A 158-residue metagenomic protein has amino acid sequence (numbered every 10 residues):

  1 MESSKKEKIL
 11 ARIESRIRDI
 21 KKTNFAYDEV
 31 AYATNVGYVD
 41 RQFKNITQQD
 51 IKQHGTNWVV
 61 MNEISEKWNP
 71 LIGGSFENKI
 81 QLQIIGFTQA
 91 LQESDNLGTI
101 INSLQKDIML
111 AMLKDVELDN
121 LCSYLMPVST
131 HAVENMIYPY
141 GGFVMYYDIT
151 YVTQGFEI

Functional and structural regions predicted by a protein language model:
M1-G74: Small/polar-rich, solvent-exposed N-terminal microdomains that initiate assembly or binding
R16, I20, D107, A111-L118: Conserved short hydrophobic interaction patches
E63-K67, F87, T130, D148-T150: Generic short beta-strand segments
W68-N69, A90-S94, T153-E157: Residue-level signal for secondary-structure boundary sites
N69-S75, E134-P139: Exposed beta-sheet edge/beta-hairpin loop segments within beta-rich domains
G74-L91, Y140-T153: Oligomerization/assembly interface segments of phage tail-like spikes and tubes
S75-K79, F87-L110: Extracellular/virion structural assembly segments
L118, C122-E157: Glycine-rich, aromatic-bearing surface loops/beta-hairpins
